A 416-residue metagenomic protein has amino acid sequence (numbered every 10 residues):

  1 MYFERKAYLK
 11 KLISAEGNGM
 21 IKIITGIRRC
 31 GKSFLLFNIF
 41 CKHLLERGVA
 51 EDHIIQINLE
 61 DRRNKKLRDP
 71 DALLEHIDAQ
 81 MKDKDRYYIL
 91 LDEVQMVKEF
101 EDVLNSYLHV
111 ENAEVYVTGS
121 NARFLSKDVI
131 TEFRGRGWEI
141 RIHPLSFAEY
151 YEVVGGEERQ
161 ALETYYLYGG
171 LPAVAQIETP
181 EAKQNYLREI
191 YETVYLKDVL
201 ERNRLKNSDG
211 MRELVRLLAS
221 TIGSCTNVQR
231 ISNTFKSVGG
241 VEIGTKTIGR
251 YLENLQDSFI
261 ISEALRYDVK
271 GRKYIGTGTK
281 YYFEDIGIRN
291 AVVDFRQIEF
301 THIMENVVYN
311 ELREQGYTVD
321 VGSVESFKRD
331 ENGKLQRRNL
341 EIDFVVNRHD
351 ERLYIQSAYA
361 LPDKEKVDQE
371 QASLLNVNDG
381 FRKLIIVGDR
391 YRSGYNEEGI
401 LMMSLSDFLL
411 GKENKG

Functional and structural regions predicted by a protein language model:
Y2, A148-E325: Interdomain hinge/linker elements that couple catalytic modules in large macromolecular machines
Y2, T25, F34, L45 (+3 more regions): A cross-kingdom feature that marks ATP-driven nucleic-acid transaction machinery
Y2-G17: Pre-Walker A adenine-sensing motif
G19-F37: Walker A/P-loop nucleotide-binding motif
L45-D61: Conserved catalytic segments around the Walker B and adjacent sensor/switch elements of P-loop NTPase domains
Q56-D85: Short glycine-rich substrate-engagement loop in P-loop NTPases that contacts/grips substrate
E114-S120, R141: Structural recognition of the conserved hydrophobic beta-strand(s) that form the central parallel beta-sheet of P-loop
R123-W138, V153-G155: Short regulatory helix/loop adjacent to the ATP-binding pocket of P-loop NTPases
